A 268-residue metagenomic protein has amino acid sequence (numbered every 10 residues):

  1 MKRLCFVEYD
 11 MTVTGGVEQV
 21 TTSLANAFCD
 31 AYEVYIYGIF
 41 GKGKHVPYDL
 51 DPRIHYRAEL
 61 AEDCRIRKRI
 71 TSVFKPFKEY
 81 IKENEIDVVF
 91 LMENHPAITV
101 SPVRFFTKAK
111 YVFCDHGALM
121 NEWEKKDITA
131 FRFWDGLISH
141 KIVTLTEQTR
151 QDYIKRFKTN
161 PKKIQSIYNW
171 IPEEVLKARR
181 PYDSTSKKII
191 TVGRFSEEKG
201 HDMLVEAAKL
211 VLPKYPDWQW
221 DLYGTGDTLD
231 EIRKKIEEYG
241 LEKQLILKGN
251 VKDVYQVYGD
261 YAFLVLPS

Functional and structural regions predicted by a protein language model:
V7-G15, Q19-S23, A27-R69: N-terminal strand-loop element at the rim of the active site of nucleotide-sugar-dependent glycosyltransferases
G15-S23, K187, T191-P213, D227-R233: A conserved mid-protein helix/loop that constitutes part of the nucleotide-sugar donor-binding site
I36-K44, V192, Q219-I232, N250: Glycosyltransferase donor-sugar binding loop
K68-K75, T107-K110, A118-I138, K177: Nucleotide-sugar donor phosphate/pyrophosphate-binding loop at the beta->alpha transition of glycosyltransferases
L91-A97, D115: Short His-centered aromatic/hydrophobic patch
Q148, W170: Carbohydrate-associated surface elements
T228-E231, L241-V251, V257: Active-site donor-binding acidic/aromatic loop of nucleotide-activated sugar and phosphosugar transferases involved
Q244, G259-S268: Acidic donor-binding loop of glycosyltransferase active sites
